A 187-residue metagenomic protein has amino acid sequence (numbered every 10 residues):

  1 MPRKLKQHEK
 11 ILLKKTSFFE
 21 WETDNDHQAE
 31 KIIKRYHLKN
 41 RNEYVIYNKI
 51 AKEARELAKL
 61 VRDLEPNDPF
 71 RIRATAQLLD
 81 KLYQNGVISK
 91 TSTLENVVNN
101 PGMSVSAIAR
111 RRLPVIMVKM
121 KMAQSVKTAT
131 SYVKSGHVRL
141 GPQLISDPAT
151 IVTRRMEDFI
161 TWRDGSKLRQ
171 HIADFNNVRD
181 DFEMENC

Functional and structural regions predicted by a protein language model:
M1-K121, V126, Y132, R139 (+1 more regions): Ferredoxin-like alpha/beta domains used as RNA- or RNAP-binding modules
